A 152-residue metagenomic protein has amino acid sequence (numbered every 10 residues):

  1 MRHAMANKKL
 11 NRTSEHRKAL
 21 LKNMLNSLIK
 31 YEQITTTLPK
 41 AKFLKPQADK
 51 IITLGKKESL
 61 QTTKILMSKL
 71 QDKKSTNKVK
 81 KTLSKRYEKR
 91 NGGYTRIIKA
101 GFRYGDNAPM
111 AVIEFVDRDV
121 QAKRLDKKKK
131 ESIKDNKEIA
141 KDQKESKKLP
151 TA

Functional and structural regions predicted by a protein language model:
M1-P150: Structured, basic alpha/beta domains of bacterial-type, RNA-associated proteins
